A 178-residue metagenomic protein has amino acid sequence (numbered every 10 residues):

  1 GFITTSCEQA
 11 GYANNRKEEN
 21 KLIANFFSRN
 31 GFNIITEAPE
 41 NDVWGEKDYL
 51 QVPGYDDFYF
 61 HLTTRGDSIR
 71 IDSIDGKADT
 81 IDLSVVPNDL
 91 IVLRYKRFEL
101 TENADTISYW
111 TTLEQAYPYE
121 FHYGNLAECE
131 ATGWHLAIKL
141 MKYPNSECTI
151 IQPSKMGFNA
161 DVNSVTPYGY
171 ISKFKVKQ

Functional and structural regions predicted by a protein language model:
G1-C7: Sec-dependent bacterial lipoprotein signal peptides
C7-R70: Acidic/polar, low-complexity intrinsically disordered N-terminal segments immediately downstream of a Sec signal
R16, N20, S84, N88-I91 (+1 more regions): Solvent-exposed, acidic/flexible segments
V52-D56, P87, P144: A short, polar/charged loop/turn motif at coil->beta-strand junctions and beta-hairpin connectors
T63-R65, R70-T80, E99-Q178: A beta-strand/beta-hairpin structural motif
P87-T101: A short beta-strand signature
